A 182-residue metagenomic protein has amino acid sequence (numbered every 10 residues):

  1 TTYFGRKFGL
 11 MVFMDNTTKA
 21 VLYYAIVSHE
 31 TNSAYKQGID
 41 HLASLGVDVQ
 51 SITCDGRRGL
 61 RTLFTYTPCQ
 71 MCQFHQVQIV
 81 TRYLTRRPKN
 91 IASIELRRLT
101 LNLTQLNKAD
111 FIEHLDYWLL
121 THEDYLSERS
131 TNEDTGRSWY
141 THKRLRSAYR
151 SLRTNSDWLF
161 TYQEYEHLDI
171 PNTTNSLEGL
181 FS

Functional and structural regions predicted by a protein language model:
T1-S51, R58, T62, Y66 (+2 more regions): RNase H-like nuclease fold core
K7, K19, K36, K89 (+2 more regions): Context-gated lysine
T18-A25, Y35, A43, T67 (+7 more regions): A near-ubiquitous, low-amplitude feature marking generic local secondary-structure context
I26, I39, I52, I79 (+3 more regions): Weak global preference for isoleucine
T31-Y35, C72, T104-F111: Intrinsic-disorder/low-complexity, polar/charged segments
V47-F64, R97-S182: Acidic/histidine-rich catalytic cores and adjacent linkers of DNA breakage/strand-transfer/modification proteins
I52-R98: Conserved beta-strand -> loop -> alpha-helix junction used to position metal-binding or nucleic-acid-contacting
